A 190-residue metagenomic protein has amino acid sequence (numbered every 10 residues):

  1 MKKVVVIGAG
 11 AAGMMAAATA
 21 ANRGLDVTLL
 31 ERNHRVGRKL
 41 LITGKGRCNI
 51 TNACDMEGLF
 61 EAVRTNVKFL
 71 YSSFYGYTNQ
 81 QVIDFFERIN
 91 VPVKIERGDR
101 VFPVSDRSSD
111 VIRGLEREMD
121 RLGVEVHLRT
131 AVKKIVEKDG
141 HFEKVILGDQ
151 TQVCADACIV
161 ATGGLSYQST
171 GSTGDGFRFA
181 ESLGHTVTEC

Functional and structural regions predicted by a protein language model:
K2-L29: N-terminal Rossmann-like FAD-binding beta1-loop-alpha1 element of flavoenzymes
A21-K45: Glycine-rich FAD pyrophosphate-binding loop
R23-L25, I89, L122, L183: Conserved dinucleotide-binding and phosphotransfer motif residues
R47-I95: Glycine-rich active-site loop/strand segments that organize a redox cofactor
N52, Y75, N79-V82, V104 (+2 more regions): Generic structural signal for well-ordered, non-membrane alpha-helical segments in soluble metabolic enzymes
L70-S73, V101-D106, T162-T170: Flexible, glycine/proline-enriched loop segments at strand-loop-helix junctions that form or flank small-ligand binding
R88-G114, R121: Mobile, glycine/GP-rich and aromatic-enriched active-site lid/loop segments adjacent to catalytic centers
D110, G114-C190: Predominantly flavin-linked oxidoreductase catalytic cores and closely associated redox partners
